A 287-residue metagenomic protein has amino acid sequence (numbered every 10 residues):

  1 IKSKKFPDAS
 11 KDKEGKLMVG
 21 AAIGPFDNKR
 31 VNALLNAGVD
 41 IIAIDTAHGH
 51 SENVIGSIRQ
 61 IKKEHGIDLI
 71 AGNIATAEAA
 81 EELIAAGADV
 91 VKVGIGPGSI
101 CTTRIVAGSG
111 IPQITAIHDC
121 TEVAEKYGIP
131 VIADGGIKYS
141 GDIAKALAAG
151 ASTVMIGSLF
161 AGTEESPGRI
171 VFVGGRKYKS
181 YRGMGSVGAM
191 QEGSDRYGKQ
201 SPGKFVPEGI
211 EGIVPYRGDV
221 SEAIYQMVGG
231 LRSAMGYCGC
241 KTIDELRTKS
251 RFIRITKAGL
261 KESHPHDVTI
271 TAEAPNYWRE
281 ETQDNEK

Functional and structural regions predicted by a protein language model:
I1-D134, K138-K179, Y197-P202: Alpha/beta enzyme core
D8-K11, K16-L17, G185, L260-I270: A signal for specific C-terminal beta-sheet/loop modules enriched in small/flexible residues with GP/PG/PP motifs
V19, G168-K179, M184-P202, I270-T271 (+1 more regions): Alpha-helical transmembrane segments of multi-pass membrane transport proteins
I74-A75, K179, E192-D195, P207 (+1 more regions): Short, well-ordered strand-loop elements centered on a beta-strand within folded domains, enriched for acidic residues
G108, Y139, K145, G168 (+5 more regions): Residues in flexible loops and secondary-structure boundaries
E164, K199-K287: C-terminal extensions of enzymes
